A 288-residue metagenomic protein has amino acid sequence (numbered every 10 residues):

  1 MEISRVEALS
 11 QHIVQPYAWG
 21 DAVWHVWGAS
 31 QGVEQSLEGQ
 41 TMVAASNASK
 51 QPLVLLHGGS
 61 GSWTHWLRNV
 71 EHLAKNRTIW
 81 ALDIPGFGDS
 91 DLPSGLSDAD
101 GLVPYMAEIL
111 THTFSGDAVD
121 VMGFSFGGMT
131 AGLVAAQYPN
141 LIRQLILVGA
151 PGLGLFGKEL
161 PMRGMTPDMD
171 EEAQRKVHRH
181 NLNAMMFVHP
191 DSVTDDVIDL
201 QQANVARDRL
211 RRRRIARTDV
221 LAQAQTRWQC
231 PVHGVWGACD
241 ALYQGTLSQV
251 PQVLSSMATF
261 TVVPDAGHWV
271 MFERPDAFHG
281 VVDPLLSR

Functional and structural regions predicted by a protein language model:
M1-L53, A74-R77, E108, F114-S115 (+3 more regions): Alpha/beta-hydrolase fold catalytic core
G20, G28-V33, M42, L67 (+3 more regions): Active-site loop/oxyanion-hole signature of alpha/beta-hydrolase fold enzymes
K50, G58-G61, S125: Active-site glycine-rich loops that stabilize anionic/oxyanionic intermediates across multiple enzyme folds
G58-R68, I79: Serine-hydrolase catalytic-loop signature spanning alpha/beta hydrolases and amidase-signature enzymes
G132-A136, I142-A173: Flexible "cap/lid" loop of the alpha/beta hydrolase fold
E172-C230: Conserved alpha/beta-hydrolase catalytic His-Asp/Glu region
H233-A266: Conserved loop-alpha-helix segment in the C-terminal half of the alpha/beta-hydrolase fold that carries the catalytic
A266-P275, H279: Catalytic histidine-centered segment of alpha/beta-hydrolase-like enzymes
